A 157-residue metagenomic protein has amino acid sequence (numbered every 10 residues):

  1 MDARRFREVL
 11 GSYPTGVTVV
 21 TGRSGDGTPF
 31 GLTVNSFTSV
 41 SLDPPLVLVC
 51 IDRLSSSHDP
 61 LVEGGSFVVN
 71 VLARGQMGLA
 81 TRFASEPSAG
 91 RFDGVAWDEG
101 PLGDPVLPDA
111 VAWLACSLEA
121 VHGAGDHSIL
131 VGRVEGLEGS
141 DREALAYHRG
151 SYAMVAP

Functional and structural regions predicted by a protein language model:
M1-P157: Basic, polyanion-binding surface patches
